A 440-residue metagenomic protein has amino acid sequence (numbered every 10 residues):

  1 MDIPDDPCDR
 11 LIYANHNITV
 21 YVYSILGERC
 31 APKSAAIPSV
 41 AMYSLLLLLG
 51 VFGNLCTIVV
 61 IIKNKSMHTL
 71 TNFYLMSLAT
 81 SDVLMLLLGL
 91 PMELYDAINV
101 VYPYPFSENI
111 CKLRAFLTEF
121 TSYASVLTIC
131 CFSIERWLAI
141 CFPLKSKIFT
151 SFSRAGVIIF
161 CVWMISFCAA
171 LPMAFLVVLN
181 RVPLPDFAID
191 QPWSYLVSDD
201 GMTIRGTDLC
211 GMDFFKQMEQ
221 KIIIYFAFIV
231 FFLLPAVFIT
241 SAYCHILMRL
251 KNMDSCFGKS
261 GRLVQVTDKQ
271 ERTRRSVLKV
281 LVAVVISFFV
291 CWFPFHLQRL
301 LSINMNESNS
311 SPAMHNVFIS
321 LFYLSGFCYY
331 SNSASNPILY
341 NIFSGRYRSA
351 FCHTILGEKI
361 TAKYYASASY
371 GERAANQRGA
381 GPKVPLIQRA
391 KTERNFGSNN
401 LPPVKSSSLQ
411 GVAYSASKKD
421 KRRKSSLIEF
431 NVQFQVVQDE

Functional and structural regions predicted by a protein language model:
M1-G27, V182-I204, S255-L278, S311 (+1 more regions): Intrinsically disordered regulatory tails of 7TM GPCRs
T19-R29, A97-F120, I148, S153-G156 (+2 more regions): Loop architecture of class A 7-transmembrane GPCRs
P32-S44, M67-I134, L138-F152: Extracellular TM2-ECL1-early TM3 structural module of rhodopsin-like
A41, L45-L48, S77-T80, P91 (+9 more regions): Hydrophobic residues within alpha-helical transmembrane segments of multi-pass solute transporters/permease subunits
Y43-L46, L84-V101, A115-T118, S122-I129 (+5 more regions): Helix-to-loop junction signature of class
V51-I62, L87-P91, F120-L144, I158-F160 (+3 more regions): Cytoplasm-facing ends of alpha-helical transmembrane segments in multi-pass membrane proteins
K63-F73, R136-I158, T240-V280, I303-H315 (+1 more regions): Intracellular signaling interfaces of 7-transmembrane GPCRs
P192-Q220, F228-F231, M248-F295: Intracellular effector-coupling site of seven-transmembrane GPCRs, centered on the ICL3-to-TM6 transition
